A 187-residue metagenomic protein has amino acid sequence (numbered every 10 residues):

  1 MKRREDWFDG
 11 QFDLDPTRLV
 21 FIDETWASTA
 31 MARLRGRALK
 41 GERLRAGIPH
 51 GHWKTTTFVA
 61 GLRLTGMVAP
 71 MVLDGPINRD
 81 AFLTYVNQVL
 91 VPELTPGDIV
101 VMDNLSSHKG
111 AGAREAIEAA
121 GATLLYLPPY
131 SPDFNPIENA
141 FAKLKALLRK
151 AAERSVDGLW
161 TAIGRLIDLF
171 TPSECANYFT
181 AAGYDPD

Functional and structural regions predicted by a protein language model:
M1-D187: Short functional hotspots at interaction and active-site rims
